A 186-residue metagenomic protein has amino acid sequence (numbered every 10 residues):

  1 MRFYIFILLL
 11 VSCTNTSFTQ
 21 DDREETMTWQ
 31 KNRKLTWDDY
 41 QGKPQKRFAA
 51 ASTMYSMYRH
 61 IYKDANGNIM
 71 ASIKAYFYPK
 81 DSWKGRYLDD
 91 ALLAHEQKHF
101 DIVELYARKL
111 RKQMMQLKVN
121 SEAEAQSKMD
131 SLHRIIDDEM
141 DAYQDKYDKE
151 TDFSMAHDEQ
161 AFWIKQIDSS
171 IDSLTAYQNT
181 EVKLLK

Functional and structural regions predicted by a protein language model:
M1-R23: Bacterial Sec-dependent N-terminal signal peptides
I5, L9, L92-E96, Q126: Short, charged/polar micro-motifs that form catalytic or ligand-binding hotspots
L9, W83-G85, E122, D148: Residues in flexible loops and secondary-structure boundaries
D21-F48, T53-G67, F77, N120-K186: Metalloprotease/metallohydrolase-associated module, dominated by Zn2+-dependent proteases
I69-I73: Envelope-exposed proteins and targeting segments
Y76-R111: Mid-length scaffold segments of soluble, non-membrane domains
